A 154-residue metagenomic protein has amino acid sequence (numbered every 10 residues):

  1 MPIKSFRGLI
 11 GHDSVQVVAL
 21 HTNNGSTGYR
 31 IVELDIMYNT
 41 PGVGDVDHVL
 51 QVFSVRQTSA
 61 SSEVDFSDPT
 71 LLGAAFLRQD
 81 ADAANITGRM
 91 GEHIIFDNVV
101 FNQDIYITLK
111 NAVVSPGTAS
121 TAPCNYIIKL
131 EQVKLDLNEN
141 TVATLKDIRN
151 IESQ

Functional and structural regions predicted by a protein language model:
M1-H12, N23-S26, P116-Q154: C-terminal interaction-tip segments
I3-K4, V55-N102: Extended, solvent-exposed segments with strong compositional bias
F6-S59, E63-D65, K129: Beta-rich globular "head" domains
L9-Q16, A84-T87, N102-T108: A short linear-motif detector with a strong N-terminal bias
L20, G91-I94, V113-V114: Eukaryotic intrinsically disordered and solvent-exposed regulatory patches
T27-I36, D97-P116: Noncatalytic modules at the cell exterior or secretory-pathway interfaces, chiefly beta-strand-rich lectin/adhesion
N39-P41, A112, E131-L135: Generic structural motif
P41-H48, R78, V113, N140-V142 (+1 more regions): Generic alpha-helix signal with a bias toward terminal, lower-confidence helices and secondary-structure junctions
